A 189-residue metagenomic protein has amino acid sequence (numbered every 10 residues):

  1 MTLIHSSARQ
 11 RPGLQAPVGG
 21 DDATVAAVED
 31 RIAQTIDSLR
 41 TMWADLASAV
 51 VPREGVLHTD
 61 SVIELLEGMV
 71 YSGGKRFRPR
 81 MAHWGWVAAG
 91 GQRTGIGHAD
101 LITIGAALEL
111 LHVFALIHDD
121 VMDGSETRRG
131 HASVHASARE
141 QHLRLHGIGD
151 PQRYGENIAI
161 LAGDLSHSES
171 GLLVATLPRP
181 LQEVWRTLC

Functional and structural regions predicted by a protein language model:
M1-A107, V113, I117-H118, M122-Q152: Conserved N-terminal diphosphate/IPP-binding helix and adjacent helical/loop segment of trans-prenyltransferase domains
S48-V56, M69-R78, N157-C189: All-alpha helical catalytic cores of prenyl diphosphate-utilizing isoprenoid enzymes
E109, R139-H142, G163-S170: Membrane-embedded alpha-helical core segments of multi-pass
